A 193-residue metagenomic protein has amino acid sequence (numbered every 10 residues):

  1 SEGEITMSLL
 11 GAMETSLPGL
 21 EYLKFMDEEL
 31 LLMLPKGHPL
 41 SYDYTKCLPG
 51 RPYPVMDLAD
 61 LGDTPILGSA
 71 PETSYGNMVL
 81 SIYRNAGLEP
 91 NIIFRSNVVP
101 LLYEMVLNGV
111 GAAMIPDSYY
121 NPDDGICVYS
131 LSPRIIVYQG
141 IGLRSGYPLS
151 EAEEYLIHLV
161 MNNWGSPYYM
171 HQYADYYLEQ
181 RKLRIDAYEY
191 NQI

Functional and structural regions predicted by a protein language model:
S1-E4, G11, E72-C127, D186-Q192: Hydrophobic hinge/microswitch elements
E2-E4, D27, D63: Alpha-helix C-terminal capping/helix-to-coil transition sites in glycosyltransferase folds
M7-M13, P35, S69-A70: Short beta-strand elements of ligand-binding domains
L17-L23, E28, Y53-M56, P100-Y147: Beta-alpha-beta core module
L34, Y42-A86, S150-E153, W164-Y177: Secondary-structure junction motif
G68-S69, R95, G142: Active-site-adjacent beta-strand anchor residues
C127-Q180: A late-sequence structural motif
